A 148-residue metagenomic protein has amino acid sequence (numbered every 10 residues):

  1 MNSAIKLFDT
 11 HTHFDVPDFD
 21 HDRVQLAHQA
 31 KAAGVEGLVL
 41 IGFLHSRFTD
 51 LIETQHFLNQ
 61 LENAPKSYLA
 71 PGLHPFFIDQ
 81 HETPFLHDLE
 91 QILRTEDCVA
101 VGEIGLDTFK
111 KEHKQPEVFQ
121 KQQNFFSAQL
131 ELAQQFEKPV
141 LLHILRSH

Functional and structural regions predicted by a protein language model:
M1-H148: Mid-domain alpha/beta scaffold segments of enzyme catalytic cores
